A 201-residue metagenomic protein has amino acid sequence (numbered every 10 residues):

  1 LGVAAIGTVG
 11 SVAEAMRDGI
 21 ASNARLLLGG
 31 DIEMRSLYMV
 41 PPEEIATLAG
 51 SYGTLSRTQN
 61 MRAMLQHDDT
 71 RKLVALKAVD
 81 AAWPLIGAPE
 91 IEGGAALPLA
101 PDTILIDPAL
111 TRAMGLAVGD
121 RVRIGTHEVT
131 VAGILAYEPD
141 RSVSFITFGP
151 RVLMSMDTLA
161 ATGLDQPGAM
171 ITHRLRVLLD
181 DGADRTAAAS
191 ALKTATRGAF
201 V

Functional and structural regions predicted by a protein language model:
L1-V201: Membrane transport/envelope proteins' first extracytoplasmic loop
